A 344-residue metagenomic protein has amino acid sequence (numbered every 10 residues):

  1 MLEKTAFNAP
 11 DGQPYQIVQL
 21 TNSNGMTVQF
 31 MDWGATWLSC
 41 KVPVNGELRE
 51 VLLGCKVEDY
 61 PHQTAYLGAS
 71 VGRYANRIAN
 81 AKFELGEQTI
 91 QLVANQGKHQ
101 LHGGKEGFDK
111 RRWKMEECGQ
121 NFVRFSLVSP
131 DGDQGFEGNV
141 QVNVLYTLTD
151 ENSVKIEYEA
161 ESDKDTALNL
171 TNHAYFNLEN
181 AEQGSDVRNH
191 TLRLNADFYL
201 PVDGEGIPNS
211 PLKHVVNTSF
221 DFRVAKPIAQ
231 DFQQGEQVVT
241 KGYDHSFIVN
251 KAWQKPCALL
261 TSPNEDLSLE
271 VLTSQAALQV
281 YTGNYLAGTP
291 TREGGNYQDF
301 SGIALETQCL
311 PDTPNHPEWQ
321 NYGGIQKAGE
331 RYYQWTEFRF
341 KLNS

Functional and structural regions predicted by a protein language model:
M1-S344: An exposed, glycine/acidic-rich loop-and-rim segment of catalytic or binding clefts
